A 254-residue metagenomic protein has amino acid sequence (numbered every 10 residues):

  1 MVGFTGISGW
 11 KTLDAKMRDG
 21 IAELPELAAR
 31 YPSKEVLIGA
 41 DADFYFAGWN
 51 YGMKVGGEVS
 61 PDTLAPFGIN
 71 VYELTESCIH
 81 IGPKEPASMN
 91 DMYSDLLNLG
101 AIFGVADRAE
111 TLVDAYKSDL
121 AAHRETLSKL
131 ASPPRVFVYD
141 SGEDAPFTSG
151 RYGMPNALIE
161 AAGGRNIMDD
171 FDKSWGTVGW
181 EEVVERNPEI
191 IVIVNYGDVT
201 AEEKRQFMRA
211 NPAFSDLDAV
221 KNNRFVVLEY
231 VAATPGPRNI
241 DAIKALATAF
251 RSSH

Functional and structural regions predicted by a protein language model:
M1-M53, I167: A short, structured surface patch at a secondary-structure boundary
V2-T5, F44-G48, V71-L74, P134-D140 (+3 more regions): Structural recognition of the beta-strand scaffold that forms the well-ordered cores of secreted hydrolase catalytic
K11-L13, T148-W175: Alpha-helical, coiled-coil/dimerization segments enriched in small aliphatic residues
T12, Y51-V59, I69-N98, S132-M154 (+1 more regions): Extracytoplasmic ligand-binding site segments that recognize negatively charged/polar headgroups
S33-A47, W180-Y196: Proline-aspartate-enriched helix->loop->beta-strand connector
K34, I38, G57-L64, M89 (+8 more regions): Extracytoplasmic/secreted envelope proteins and their assembly/folding machinery, especially bacterial periplasmic
P86-L97, A101, I190-H254: Structured C-terminal subdomain patch of bacterial secreted/periplasmic proteins
I102-A162: Basic- and aromatic-lined ligand-binding clefts that recognize polyanionic substrates
